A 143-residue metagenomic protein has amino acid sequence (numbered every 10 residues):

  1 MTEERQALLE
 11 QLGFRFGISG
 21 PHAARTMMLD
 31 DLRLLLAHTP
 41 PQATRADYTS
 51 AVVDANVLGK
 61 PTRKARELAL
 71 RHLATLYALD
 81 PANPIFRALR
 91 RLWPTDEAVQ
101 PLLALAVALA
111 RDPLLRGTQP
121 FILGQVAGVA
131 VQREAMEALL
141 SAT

Functional and structural regions predicted by a protein language model:
T2-R116, V131: Eukaryotic partner-binding/assembly regions in large regulatory complexes
G124-G128: Short helix-capping/hinge SLiMs at alpha-helix to coil transitions
Q132-A142: DNA-recognition alpha helix
